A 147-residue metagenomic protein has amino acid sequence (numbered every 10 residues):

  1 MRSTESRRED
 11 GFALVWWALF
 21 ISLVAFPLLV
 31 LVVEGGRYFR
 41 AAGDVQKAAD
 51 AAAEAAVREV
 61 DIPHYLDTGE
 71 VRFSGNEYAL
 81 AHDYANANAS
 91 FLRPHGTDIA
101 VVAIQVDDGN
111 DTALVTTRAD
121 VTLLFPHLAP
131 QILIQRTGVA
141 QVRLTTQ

Functional and structural regions predicted by a protein language model:
R2-A79: Alpha-helical assembly-interface signal, strongest on the long, hydrophobic N-terminal helix that forms
S6-F12, A100-D107, A140-Q147: Short secondary-structure transition/capping segments
W17, I21-V24, L31, A85 (+3 more regions): Residue-level detector of functional hotspots within protein domains
A53-T116: Short amphipathic secondary-structure patches
T117-T122: Generic short beta-strand segments
L123-Q147: Low-complexity, S/T/G/P-rich flexible repeat/linker segments used as non-globular hinges and stalks within
